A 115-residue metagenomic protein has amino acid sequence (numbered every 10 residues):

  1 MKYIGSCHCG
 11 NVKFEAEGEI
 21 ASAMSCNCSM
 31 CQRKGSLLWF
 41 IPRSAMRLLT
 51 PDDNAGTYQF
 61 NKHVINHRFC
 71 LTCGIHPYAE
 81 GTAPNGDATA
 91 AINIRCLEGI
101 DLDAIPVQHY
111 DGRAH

Functional and structural regions predicted by a protein language model:
M1-H115: A short Gly-Trp-Pro
